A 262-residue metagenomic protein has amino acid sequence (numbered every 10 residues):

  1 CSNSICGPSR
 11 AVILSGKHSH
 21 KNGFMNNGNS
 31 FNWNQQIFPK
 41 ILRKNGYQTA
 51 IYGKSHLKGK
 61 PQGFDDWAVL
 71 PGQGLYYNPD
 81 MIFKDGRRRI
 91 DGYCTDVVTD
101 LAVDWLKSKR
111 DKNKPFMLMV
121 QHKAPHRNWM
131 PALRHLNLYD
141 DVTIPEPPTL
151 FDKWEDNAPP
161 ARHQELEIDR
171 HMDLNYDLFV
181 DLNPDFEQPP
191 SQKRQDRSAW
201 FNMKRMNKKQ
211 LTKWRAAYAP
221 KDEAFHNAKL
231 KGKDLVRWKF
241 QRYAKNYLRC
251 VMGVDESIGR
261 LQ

Functional and structural regions predicted by a protein language model:
C1-Q262: Formylglycine-dependent sulfatase
